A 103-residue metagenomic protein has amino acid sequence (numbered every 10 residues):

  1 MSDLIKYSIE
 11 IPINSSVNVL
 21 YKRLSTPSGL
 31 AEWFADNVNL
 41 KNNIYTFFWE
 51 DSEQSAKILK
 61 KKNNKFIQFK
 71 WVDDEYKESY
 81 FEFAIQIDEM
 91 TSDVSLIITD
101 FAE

Functional and structural regions predicted by a protein language model:
M1-N39: Hydrophobic ligand-binding cavity/cleft-lining segments
S2-K6, N64, E78, T91-D93: A general secondary-structure signal for short beta-strands and their flanking turns/coil in non-transmembrane regions
L4, A31, Y45, M90-T91 (+1 more regions): Charge-dense, helix-prone N-terminal extensions
S8-P12, F48, K57, A84-Q86: Generic structural detector for well-ordered beta-strands
I13, L24, L30, F34 (+3 more regions): Generic hydrophobic secondary-structure signal
V17-N18, L59-N64, I85-S95: A short, structured loop/turn motif at beta-sheet edges
S28-Y76, Y80: Glycine-rich portal/gate segments that line the openings of hydrophobic small-molecule binding cavities
K70-E103: Beta-strand/loop substructures that line and gate deep hydrophobic ligand-binding cavities in soluble
